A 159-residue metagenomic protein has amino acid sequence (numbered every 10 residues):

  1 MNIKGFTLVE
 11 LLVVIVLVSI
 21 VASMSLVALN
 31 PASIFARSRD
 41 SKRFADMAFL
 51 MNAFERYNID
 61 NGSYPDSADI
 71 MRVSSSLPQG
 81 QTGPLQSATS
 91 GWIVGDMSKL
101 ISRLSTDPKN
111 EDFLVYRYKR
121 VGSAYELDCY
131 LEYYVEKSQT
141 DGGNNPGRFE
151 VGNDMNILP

Functional and structural regions predicted by a protein language model:
N2-L29: N-terminal single-pass transmembrane signal-anchor helix
L26-A48: Aliphatic-rich helix starts adjacent to a transmembrane/signal segment
E55-L131, P159: Extracellular/periplasmic head regions of type IV pilus-like filament subunits
R120-P159: Short, surface-exposed interaction loops/tails
